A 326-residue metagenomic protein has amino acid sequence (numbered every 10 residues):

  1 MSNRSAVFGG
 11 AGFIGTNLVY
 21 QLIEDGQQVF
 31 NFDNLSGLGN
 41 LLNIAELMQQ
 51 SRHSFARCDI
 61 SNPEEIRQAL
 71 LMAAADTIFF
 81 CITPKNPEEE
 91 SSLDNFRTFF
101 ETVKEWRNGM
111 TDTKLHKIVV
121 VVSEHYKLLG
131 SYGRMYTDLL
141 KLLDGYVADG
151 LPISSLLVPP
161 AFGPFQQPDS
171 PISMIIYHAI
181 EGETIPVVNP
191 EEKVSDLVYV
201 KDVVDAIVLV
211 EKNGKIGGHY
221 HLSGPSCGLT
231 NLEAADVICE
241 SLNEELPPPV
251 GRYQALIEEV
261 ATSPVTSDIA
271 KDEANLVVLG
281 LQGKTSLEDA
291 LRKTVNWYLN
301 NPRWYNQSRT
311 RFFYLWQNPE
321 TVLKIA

Functional and structural regions predicted by a protein language model:
M1-P159, N301, N318, A326: N-terminal Rossmann-like NAD(P)+-binding domain of SDR-like oxidoreductases, especially those catalyzing
I14, D33-L35, I44, I175 (+3 more regions): Generic structural signal for small/hydrophobic residues in well-ordered secondary structure, especially within
I14, E65, M135, P171 (+3 more regions): Hydrophobic alpha-helical packing elements
E24, A179-E183, V187-A326: C-terminal substrate-binding subdomain of Rossmann-fold SDR/epimerase-dehydratase oxidoreductases
L41-L42, T137-L140, S173, L232 (+2 more regions): Short, surface-exposed alpha-helical segments at coil->helix boundaries
S61, Y126-K127, A161-G163, V198 (+2 more regions): Conserved sequence/active-site signature of Rossmann-fold short-chain dehydrogenase/reductase
L128-Y136, P164, P168-I172, D196-V200: The catalytic Tyr-centered alpha-helix of NAD(P)H-dependent dehydrogenases
L157-F162, I176: Conserved SDR Rossmann-fold cofactor-binding beta-strand/turn motif
